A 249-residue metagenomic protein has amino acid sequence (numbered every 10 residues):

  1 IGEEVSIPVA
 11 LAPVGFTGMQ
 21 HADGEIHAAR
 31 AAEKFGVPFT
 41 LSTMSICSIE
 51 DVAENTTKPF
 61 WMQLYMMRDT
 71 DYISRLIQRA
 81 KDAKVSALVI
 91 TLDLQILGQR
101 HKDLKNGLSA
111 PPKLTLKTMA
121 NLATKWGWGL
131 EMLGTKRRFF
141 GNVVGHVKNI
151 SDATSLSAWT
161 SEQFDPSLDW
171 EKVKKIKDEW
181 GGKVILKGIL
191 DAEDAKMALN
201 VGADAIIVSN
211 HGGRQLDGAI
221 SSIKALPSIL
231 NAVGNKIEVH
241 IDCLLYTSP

Functional and structural regions predicted by a protein language model:
I1-N200, A205, G212-Q215, K224-P227: Active-site entrance/lid segments in N-terminal catalytic domains of soluble metabolic enzymes
V37-L41, K236-C243: A short, small-residue-rich loop immediately preceding and capping a beta-strand
V208-I241: Extended hydrophobic/aromatic segments used for targeting, binding, or gating
Y246-P249: Conserved small/polar residues in nucleotide/adenosyl-binding loops
